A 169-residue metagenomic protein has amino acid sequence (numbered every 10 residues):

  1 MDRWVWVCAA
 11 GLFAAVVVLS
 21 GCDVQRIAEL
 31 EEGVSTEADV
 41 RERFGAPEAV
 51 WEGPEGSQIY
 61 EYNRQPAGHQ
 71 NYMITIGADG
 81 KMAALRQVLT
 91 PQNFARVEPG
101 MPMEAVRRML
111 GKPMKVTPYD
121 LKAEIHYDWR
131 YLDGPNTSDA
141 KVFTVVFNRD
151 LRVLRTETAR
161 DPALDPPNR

Functional and structural regions predicted by a protein language model:
M1-S20: Sec-dependent bacterial lipoprotein signal peptides
C22-R169: Residues within mature, well-folded domains
